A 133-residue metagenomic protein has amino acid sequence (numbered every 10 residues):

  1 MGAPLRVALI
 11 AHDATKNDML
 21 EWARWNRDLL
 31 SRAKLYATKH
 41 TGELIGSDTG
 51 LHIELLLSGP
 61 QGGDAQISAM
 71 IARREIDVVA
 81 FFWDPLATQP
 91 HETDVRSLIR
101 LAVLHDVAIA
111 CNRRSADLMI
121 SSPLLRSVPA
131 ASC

Functional and structural regions predicted by a protein language model:
N17-L35: Glycine-rich, flexible N-terminal cofactor/catalytic loop recognition
R32-T41, I45: Short internal beta-strands
K34-L35, L51-G62, A131: Short hydrophobic/aromatic-enriched beta-strand-loop microsegments
Y36-T38, L55-L57, F81, I109-R113: General beta-strand structural signal in soluble alpha/beta enzymes
Q61-L101: Mid-chain, well-packed structural core segment of small domains
A87, V95-R126: Ser/Thr/Gly-rich flexible loops in soluble cytosolic domains mediating phosphotransfer, phosphorylation
